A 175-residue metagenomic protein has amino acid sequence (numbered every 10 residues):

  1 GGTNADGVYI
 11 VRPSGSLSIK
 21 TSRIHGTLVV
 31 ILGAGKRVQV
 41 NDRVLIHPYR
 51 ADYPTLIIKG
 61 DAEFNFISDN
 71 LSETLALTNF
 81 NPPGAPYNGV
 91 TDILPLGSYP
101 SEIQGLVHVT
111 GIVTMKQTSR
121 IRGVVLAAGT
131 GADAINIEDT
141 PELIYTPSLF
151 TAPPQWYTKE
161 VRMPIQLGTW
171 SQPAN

Functional and structural regions predicted by a protein language model:
G1-N175: Long, polar low-complexity repeats
